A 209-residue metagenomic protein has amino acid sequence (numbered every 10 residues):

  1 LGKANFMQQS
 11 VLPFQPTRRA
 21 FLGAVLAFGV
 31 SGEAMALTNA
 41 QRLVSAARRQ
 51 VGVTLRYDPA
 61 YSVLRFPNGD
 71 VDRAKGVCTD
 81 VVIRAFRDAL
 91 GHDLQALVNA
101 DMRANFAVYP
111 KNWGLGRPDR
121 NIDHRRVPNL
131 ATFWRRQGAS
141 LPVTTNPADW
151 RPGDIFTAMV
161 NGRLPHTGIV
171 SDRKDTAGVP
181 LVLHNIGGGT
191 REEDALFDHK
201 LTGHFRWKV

Functional and structural regions predicted by a protein language model:
L1-P16, A20, A24-V30: N-terminal secretory signal peptides
Q15-T17, G32-S45: C-terminal segment of N-terminal export signals and the immediately downstream linker at the start of the mature
A40, T54, V71-T79, G91 (+3 more regions): Solvent-exposed, acidic/flexible segments
R42, A46, V77-R84, N129 (+1 more regions): Extracytoplasmic/secreted proteins, especially bacterial periplasmic and envelope-associated proteins
V44, R103-L183: ...with weaker cross-activation on analogous glycine-rich loops/strands in unrelated enzymes
R48, G52, I83-G91, N99: Sec-exported extracytoplasmic/periplasmic mature domains
D58-T79, Q95-L115: Acidic helix-start/capping segments at beta-turn-to-alpha-helix junctions
V179-G189, D194-V209: Low-complexity, Gly/Ser/Thr/Pro-rich intrinsically disordered linker/tail segments
